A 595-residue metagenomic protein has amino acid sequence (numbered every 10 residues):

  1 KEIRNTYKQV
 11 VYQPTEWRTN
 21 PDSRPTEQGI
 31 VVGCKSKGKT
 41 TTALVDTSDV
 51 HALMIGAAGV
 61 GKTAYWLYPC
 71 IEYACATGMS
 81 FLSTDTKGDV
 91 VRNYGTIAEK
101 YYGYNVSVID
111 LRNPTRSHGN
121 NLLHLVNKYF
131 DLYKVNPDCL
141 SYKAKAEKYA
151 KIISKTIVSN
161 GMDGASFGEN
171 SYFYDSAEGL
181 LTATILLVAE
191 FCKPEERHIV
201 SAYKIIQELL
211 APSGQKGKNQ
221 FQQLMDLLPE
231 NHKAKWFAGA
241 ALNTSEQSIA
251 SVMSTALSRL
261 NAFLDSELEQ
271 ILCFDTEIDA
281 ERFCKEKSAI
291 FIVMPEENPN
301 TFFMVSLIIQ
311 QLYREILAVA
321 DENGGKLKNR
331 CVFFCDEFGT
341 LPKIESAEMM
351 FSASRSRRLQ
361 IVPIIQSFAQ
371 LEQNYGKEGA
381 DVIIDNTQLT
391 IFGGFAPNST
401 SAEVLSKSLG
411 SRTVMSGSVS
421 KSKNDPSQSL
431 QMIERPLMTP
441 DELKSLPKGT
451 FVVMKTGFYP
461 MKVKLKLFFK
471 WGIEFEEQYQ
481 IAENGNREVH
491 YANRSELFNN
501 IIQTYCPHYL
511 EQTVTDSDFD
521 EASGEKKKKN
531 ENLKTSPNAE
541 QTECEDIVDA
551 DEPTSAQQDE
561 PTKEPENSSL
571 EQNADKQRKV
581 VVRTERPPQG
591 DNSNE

Functional and structural regions predicted by a protein language model:
K1-T19: N-terminal accessory nucleic-acid engagement/regulatory domains that precede and modulate ATP-driven motor cores
K1-Y7, S401-S408, F458: Short intrinsically disordered, low-complexity coil segments enriched in acidic
V10, V419-K423, K579-R586: Serine/threonine-rich low-complexity intrinsically disordered regions
Q13-T41: N-terminal pre-Walker A segment at the start of P-loop NTPase domains
V31, K35-K39, A43-L359, N374-K377 (+5 more regions): P-loop NTPase motor domains
L111, F395, L465: Active-site donor-binding loop signature of nucleotide-sugar glycosyltransferases
F351-V452: Conserved ATP-driven motor cores of ASCE-family P-loop NTPases powering translocation/secretion/packaging/pilus
